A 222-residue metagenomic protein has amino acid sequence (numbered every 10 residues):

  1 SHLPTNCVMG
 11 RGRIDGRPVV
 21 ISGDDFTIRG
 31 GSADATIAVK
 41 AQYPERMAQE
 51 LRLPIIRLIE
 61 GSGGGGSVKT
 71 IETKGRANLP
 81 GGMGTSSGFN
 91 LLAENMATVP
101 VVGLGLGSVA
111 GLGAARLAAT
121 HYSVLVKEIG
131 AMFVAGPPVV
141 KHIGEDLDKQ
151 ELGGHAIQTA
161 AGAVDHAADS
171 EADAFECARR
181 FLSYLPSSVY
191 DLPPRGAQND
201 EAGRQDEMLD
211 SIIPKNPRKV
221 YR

Functional and structural regions predicted by a protein language model:
S1-V102: Long, structured ligand/cofactor-binding scaffold of large enzymes
H2, M9-R11, S108, G144-E145 (+1 more regions): Glycine-centered secondary-structure boundary/capping sites
G10, G16, G30, V134-G136 (+5 more regions): Generic structural "secondary-structure junction" signal
R17-S22, A131-F133, G153-H155, D200-G203: Short amphipathic alpha-helical segments, especially helix-boundary/capping motifs
E50-P54, H155-A156, A197-N199: Short C-terminal domain-edge/linker segments immediately following a structured domain
I59-Y190: Conserved catalytic cores of soluble enzyme domains, especially glycine-rich substrate-binding beta-alpha loops
H166, S170-R222: Terminal amphipathic helices with adjacent charged low-complexity linkers/tails
